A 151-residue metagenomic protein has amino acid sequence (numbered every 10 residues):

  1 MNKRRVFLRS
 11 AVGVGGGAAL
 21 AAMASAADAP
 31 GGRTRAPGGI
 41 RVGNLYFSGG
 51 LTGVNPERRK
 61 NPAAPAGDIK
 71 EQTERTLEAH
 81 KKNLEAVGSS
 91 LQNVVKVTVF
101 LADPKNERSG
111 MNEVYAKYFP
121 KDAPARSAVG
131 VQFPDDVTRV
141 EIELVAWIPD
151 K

Functional and structural regions predicted by a protein language model:
M1-G15: N-terminal secretory signal peptides and thylakoid transit peptides that target proteins across membranes
A22-F47: C-terminal segment of N-terminal export signals and the immediately downstream linker at the start of the mature
S48-A64: A short small-residue
A64-A66, V129: Compact, glycine-rich, soluble single-domain proteins
K70-E85: Short, well-ordered amphipathic alpha-helical segments that serve as non-catalytic structural scaffolds within diverse
S90-L91: Alpha-helix N-cap/start motif
V94-P104: Acidic helix-start/capping segments at beta-turn-to-alpha-helix junctions
G110-E141: Short, conserved loop-to-beta-strand elements that form functional interface hotspots
